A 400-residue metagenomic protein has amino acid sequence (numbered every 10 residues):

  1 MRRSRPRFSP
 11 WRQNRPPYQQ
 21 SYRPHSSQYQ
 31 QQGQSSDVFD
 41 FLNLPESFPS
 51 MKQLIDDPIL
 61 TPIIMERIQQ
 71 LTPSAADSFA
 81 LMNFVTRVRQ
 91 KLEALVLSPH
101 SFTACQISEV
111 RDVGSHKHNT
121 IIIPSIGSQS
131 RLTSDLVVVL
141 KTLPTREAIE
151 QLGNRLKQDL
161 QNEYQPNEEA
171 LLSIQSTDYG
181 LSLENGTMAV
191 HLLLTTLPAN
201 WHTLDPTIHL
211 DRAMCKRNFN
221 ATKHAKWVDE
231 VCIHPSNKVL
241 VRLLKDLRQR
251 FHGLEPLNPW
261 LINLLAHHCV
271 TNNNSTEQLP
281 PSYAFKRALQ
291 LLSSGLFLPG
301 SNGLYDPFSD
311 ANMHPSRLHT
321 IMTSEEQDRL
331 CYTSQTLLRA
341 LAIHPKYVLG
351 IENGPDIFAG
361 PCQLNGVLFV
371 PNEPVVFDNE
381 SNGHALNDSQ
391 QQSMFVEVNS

Functional and structural regions predicted by a protein language model:
M1-L132, V138-R155, E169-S173, D178-S182 (+3 more regions): N-terminal regions immediately upstream of nucleotidyltransferase
M1-R3, R12-Y22, S101, T133 (+4 more regions): Intrinsic structural disorder
R5, G33-S35, A221, L254 (+3 more regions): Generic detection of intrinsically disordered/low-complexity segments and helix-coil linkers/edges
S9, Q30, D40-L42, P49 (+7 more regions): Compositionally biased, low-structure terminal segments
R15, S21-S36, H234, R250 (+4 more regions): Compositionally biased, intrinsically disordered low-complexity segments enriched in polar/proline residues
S78-L81, V85-T86, C215-E230, E325 (+2 more regions): Charged, low-complexity, helix-prone segments enriched in Lys/Glu/Asp/Gln
T86, E93, R146-D306: Catalytic cores of NTP-dependent nucleotidyl/adenyl transfer enzymes across multiple folds
P259, N263-S400: Pol beta-like nucleotidyltransferase catalytic core
